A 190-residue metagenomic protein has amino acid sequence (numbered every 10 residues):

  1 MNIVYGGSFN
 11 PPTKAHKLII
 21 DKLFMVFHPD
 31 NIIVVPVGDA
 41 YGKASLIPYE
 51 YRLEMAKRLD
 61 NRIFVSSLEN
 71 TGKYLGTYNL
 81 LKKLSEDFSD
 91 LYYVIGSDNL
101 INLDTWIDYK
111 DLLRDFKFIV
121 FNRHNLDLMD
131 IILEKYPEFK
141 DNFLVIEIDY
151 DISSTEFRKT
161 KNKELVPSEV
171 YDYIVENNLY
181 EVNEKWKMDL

Functional and structural regions predicted by a protein language model:
M1-L190: Nucleotidyltransferase catalytic core that binds NTPs
